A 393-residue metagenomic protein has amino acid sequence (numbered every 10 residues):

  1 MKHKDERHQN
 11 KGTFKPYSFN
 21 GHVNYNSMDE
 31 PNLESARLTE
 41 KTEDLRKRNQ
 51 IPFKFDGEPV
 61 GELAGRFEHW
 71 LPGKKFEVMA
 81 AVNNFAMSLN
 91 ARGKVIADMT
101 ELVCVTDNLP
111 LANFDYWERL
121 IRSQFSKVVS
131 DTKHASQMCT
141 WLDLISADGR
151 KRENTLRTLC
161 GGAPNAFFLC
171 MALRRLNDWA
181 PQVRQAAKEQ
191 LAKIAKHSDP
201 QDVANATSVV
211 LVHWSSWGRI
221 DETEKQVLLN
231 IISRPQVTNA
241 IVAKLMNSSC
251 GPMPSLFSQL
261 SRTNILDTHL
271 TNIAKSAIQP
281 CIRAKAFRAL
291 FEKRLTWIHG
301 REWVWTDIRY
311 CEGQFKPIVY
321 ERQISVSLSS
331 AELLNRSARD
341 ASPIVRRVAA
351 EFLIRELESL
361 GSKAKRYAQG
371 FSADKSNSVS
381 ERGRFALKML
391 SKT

Functional and structural regions predicted by a protein language model:
K2-K4, K11, D148, S342 (+2 more regions): Eukaryotic acidic, Ser/Thr-rich intrinsically disordered low-complexity regions
K2-R119, P252-K293, L390-T393: Long, acidic/serine-threonine-rich intrinsically disordered regions with weak helical/coil propensity that act as
P16, Y25, E40, K47 (+5 more regions): Eukaryotic alpha-helical solenoid repeat scaffolds
Q50-I51, D115-D131, L142, E153-P164 (+10 more regions): Structural detector for internal amphipathic alpha-helices that build alpha-solenoid repeat scaffolds
E58-G65, I96-A97, K133-L142, N165-R175 (+7 more regions): Amphipathic alpha-helical scaffolding segments comprising HEAT/armadillo-like alpha-solenoid repeats
C139, I145-R150: N-terminal domain-start signal
G149-R150, P181-Q182, N247-G251, Q279-A284 (+4 more regions): Alpha-helix N-cap/helix-start positions at coil->helix boundaries
